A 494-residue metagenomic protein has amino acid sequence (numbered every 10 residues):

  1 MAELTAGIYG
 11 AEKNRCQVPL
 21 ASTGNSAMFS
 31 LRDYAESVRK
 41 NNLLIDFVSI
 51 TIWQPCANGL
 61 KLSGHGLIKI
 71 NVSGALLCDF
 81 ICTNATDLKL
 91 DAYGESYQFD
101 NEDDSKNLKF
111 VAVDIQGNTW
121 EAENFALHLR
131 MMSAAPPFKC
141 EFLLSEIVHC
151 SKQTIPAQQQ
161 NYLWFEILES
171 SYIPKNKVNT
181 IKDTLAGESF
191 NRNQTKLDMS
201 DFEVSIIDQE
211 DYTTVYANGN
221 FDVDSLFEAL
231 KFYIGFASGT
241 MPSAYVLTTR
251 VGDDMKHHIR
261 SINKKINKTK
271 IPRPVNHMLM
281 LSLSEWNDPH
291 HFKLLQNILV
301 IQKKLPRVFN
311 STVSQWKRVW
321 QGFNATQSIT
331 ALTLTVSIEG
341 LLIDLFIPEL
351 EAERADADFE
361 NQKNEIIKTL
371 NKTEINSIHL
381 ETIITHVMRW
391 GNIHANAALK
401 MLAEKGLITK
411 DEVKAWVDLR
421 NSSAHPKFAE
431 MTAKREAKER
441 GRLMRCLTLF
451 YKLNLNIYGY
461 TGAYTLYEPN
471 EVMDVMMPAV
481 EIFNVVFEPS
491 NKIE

Functional and structural regions predicted by a protein language model:
M1-A237: Long, contiguous, compositionally biased segments that the model treats as domain-scale units
A2-K13, N25-W53, F138, S145-I147 (+5 more regions): Short, charged N-terminal helix-start/capping segments
T5, Q17, A35, A57 (+8 more regions): Intrinsically disordered, low-complexity regions
G7, R32, T214, S243 (+2 more regions): Intrinsically disordered, low-complexity segments enriched in small/polar residues
L44, N267-E494: Amphipathic, oligomerization/interface secondary-structure segments
V111, H128, L143, L163-S171 (+6 more regions): General structural signal for secondary-structure boundaries
S151, I206-V215, D224-L226, F232-V246 (+12 more regions): An almost-null, non-specific background feature that weakly reflects generic protein context rather than any particular
N218-L299: Internal, Lys/Arg-enriched amphipathic helical interaction segments that engage polyanionic partners
